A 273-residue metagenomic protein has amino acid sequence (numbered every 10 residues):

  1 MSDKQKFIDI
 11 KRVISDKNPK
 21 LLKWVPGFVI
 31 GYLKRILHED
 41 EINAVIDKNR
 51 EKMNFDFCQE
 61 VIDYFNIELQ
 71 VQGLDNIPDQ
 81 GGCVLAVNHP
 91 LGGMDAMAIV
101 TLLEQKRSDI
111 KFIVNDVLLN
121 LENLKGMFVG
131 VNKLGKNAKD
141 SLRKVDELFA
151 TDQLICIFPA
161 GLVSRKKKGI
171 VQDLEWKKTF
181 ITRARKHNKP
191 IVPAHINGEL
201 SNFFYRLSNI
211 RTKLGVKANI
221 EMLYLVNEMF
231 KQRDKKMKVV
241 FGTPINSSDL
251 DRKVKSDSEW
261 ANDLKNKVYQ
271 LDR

Functional and structural regions predicted by a protein language model:
M1-C83, A96-A98, R107, K125: Membrane-anchoring hydrophobic helices of lipid-metabolizing enzymes
S2, I10-K11, K139-R273: Non-catalytic C-terminal accessory region of glycerolipid acyltransferases and related lyso-lipid remodeling enzymes
E39-E41, C83-K136: Catalytic core of membrane glycerolipid acyltransferases/transacylases, capturing the structured, soluble-facing
E51, I67, G135-K139, D173-L174: A conditional alpha-helix N-cap/helix-loop micro-motif detector
Q59-D63, N120-E122, M229-Q232: Short, conserved catalytic or adaptor-binding loops enriched in Gly and charged residues
F65-V71, N137-K139, E221-L223: Short gly/ser/thr-rich secondary-structure transition/capping motifs
I67-L74, I113-D116, S141-E147: Short, charged beta->alpha transition segments
Q72-L74, I113-N115, V131-N132, G242-P244 (+1 more regions): Conserved beta-strand termini and adjacent loop/short-helix elements that scaffold enzyme active sites in alpha/beta
